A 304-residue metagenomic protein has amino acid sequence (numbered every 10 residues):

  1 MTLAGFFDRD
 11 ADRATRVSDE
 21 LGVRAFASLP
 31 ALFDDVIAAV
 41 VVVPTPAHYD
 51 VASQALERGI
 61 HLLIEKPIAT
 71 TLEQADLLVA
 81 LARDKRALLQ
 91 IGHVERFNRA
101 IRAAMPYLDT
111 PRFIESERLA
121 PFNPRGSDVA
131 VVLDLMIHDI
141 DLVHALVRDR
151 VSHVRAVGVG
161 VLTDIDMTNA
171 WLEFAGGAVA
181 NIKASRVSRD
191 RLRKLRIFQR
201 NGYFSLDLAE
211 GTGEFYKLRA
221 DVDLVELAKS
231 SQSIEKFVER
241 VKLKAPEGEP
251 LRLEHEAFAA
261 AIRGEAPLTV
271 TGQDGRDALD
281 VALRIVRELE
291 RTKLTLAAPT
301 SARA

Functional and structural regions predicted by a protein language model:
M1-S18: NAD(P)-binding Rossmann-fold cofactor-contacting core
L21-V79: Beta-loop-alpha module in the N-terminal Rossmann-like domain of NAD(P)-dependent dehydrogenases, especially those
V23, R58-I60, D84-L88, A178: A short helix->loop->beta-strand "cap" motif at the edges of active sites that frequently abuts
A27, I64, L89-I91, E115-S116 (+1 more regions): Hydrophobic residues in well-ordered beta-strands that form the structural core
A38-V40, A175, A257-A304: C-terminal helix-rich "cap/oligomerization" subdomain common to oxidoreductases
A69-G126: A contiguous active-site-proximal alpha/beta segment in oxidoreductase catalytic domains
G92-R99, F122-H153, D166, E254 (+1 more regions): Mid-domain beta-loop-alpha active-site segment that forms a flexible, acidic cofactor/metal-binding surface
I140-E214, A245-E265, A302-A304: Contiguous beta-strand/loop segments that form the cofactor/metal-binding neighborhood of enzyme cores
